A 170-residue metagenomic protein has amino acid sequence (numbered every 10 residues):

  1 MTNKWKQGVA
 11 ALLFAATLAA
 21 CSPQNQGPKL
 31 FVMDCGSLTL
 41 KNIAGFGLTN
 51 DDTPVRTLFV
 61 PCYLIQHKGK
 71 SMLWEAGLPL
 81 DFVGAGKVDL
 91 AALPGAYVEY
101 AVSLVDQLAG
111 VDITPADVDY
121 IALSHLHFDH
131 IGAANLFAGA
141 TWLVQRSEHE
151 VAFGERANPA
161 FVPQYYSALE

Functional and structural regions predicted by a protein language model:
M1-V9: Bacterial N-terminal signal peptides that target proteins for export
Q7, A20-V102, D106, D117-Y120: Metallo-beta-lactamase
V9-F14, L18: Hydrophobic helical h-region of N-terminal Sec-dependent signal peptides in bacterial secretory/periplasmic proteins
W74, S124, V144-Q145: Active-site flanking residues adjacent to catalytic metal/cofactor-binding acidic residues
G77-P79, H127, E148: Catalytic metal-binding/acid-base residues of hydrolase active sites
E99-D117, R146-E170: Metallo-beta-lactamase
V118-D129: Metallo-beta-lactamase
N135-A138: Short, conserved loop/helix-junction motifs that constitute active-site signature segments in enzyme catalytic cores
